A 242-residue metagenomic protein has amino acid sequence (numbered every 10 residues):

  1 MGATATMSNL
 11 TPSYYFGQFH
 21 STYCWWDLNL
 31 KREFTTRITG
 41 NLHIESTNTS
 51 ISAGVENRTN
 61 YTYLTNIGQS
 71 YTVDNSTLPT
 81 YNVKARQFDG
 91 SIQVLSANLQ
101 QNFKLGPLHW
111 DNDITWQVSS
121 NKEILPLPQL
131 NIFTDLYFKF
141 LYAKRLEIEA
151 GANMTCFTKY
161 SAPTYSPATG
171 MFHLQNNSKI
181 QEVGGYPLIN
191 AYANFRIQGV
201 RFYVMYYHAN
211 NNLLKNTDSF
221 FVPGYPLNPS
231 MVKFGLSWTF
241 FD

Functional and structural regions predicted by a protein language model:
M1-D242: Exposed, low-structure sequence patches enriched in small/polar residues
